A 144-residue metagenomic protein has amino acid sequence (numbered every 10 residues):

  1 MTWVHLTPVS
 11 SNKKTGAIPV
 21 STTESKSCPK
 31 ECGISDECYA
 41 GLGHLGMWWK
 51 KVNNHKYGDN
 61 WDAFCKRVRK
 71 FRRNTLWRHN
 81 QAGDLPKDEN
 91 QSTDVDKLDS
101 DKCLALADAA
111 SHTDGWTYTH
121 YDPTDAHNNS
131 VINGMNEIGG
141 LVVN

Functional and structural regions predicted by a protein language model:
M1-N144: Class I S-adenosyl-L-methionine
